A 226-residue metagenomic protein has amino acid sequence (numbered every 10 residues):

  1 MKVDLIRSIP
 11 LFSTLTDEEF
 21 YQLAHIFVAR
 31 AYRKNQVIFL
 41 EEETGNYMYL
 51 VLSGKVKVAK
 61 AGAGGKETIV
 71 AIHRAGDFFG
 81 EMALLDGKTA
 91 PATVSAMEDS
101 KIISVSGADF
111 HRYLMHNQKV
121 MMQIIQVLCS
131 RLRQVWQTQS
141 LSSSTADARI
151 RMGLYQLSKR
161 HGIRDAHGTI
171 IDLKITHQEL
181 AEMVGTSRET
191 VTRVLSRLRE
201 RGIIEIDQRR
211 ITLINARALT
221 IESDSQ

Functional and structural regions predicted by a protein language model:
M1-K34, A83-L84, H116: Cyclic nucleotide-binding regulatory module and flanking cytosolic helices
L11, Q36-D99: Cyclic nucleotide-binding regulatory domains
T14, I72, S104, K174 (+1 more regions): Short aromatic/basic micro-patch
F20, F110-H111, L219: A generic structural signal for short hydrophobic patches within well-formed alpha-helices
F27, G45-N46, I171: Short loop/turn microsegments at loop-to-beta-strand junctions
A71-C129, R133-Q134: Cyclic-nucleotide recognition modules
M115-G185: Polybasic "coupling" helices that flank or enter modular domains
L157-Q226: Phosphate-/nucleic-acid-contacting segments
